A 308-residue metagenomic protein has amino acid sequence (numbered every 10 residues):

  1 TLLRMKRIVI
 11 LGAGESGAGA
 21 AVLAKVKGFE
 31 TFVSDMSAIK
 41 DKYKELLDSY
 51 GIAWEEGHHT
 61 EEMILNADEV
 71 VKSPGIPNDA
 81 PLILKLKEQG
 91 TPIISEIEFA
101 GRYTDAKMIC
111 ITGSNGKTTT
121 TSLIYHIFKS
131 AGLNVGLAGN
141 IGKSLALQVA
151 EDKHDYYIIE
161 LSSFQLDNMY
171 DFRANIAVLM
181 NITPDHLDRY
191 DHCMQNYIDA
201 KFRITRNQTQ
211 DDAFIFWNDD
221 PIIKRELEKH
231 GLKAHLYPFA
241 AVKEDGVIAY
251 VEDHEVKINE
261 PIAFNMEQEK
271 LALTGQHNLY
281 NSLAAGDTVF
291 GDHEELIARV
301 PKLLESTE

Functional and structural regions predicted by a protein language model:
T1-S95, F99, K302-T307: N-terminal leader/targeting and accessory segments in enzymes
K6, L11-A13, D191-I198, K233-E308: Adenine nucleotide phosphate-binding catalytic loops in nucleotide-utilizing enzymes
I10-E15, E55, S73, I111-S114 (+2 more regions): Short glycine/serine/threonine-biased micro-segments
G14, S37-I39, I141, D219-D220 (+1 more regions): Residues in the short beta-alpha loop(s) of Rossmann-like NAD(P)-binding domains
S16, S34, S73, S114 (+2 more regions): Short linear Ser/Thr-Pro motifs
K25, E62-A67, P74-N218, I222-A234 (+1 more regions): Phosphate-binding loop of NTP-binding sites
T31-D35, G136-L137, I158, P238: Short beta-strand "acidic-cap" motif of Rossmann-like dinucleotide-binding folds
